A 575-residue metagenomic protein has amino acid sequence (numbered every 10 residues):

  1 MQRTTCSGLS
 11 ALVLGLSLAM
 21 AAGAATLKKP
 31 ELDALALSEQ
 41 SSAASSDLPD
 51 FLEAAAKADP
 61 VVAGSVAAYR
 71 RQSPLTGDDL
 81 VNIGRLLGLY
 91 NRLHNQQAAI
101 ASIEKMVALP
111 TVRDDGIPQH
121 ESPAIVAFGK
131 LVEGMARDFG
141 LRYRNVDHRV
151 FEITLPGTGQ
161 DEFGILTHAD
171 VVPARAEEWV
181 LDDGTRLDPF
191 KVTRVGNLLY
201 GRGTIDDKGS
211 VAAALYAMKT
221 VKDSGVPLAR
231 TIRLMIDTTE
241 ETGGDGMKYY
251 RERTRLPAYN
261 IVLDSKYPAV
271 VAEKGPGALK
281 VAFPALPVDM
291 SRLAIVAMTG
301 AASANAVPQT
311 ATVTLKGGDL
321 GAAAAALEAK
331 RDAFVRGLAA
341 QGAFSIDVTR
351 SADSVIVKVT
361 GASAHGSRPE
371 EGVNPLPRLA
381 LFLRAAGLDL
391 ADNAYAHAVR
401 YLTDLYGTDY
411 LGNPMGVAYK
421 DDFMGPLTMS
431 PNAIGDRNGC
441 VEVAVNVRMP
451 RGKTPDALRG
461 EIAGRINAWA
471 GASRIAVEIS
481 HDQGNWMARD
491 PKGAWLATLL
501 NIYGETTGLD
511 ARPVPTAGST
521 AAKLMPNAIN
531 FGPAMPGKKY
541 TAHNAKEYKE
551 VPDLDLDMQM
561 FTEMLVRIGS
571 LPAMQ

Functional and structural regions predicted by a protein language model:
M1-G8: Bacterial Sec-dependent N-terminal signal peptides
S10-A19: Bacterial N-terminal signal peptides
M20-A24: Sec/Tat signal peptide C-region and signal peptidase I cleavage site
A25-P30, T360-A444, R448-G464, W469-Q575: An extended, acidic, His-containing surface patch that forms the Zn2+-binding/catalytic region of metallohydrolases
L27-Y200, L228: Acidic/His- and Gly-rich active-site-bordering loop/insert found across diverse amide/peptide-bond hydrolases
I165, T193-T242, K280-A285, A311-L320 (+4 more regions): Alpha-helical metal-binding/catalytic segments enriched in His/Glu/Asp
D207-L286, E328, D332, D409-F423: Acidic/histidine-rich catalytic neighborhood of metal-dependent amide-processing enzymes
D289-S291, D319-L327, R368, G452-R459: Short, conserved charged micro-motifs
